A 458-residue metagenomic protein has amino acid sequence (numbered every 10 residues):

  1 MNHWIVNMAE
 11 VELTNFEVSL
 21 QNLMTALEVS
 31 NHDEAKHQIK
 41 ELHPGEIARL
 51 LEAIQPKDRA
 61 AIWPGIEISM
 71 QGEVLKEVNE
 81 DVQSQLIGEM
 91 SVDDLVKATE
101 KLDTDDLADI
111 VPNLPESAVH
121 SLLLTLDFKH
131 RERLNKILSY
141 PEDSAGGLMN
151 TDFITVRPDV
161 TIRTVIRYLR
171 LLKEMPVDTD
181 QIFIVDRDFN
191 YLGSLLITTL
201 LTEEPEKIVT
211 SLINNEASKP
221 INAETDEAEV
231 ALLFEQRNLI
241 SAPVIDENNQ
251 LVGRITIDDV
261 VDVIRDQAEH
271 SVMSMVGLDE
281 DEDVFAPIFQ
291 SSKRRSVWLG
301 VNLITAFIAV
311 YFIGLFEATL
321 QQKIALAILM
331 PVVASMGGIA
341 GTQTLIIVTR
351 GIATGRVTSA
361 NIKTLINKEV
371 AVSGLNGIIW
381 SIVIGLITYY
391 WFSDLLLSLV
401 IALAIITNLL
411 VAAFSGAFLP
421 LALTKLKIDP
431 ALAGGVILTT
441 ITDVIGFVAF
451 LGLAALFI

Functional and structural regions predicted by a protein language model:
N2-M275: Hydrophobic packing positions in regular secondary-structure scaffolds
D159, V263, E269-F414, F418-L432 (+2 more regions): Alpha-helical transmembrane segments and their membrane-interface boundaries that form or gate the permeation pathway
